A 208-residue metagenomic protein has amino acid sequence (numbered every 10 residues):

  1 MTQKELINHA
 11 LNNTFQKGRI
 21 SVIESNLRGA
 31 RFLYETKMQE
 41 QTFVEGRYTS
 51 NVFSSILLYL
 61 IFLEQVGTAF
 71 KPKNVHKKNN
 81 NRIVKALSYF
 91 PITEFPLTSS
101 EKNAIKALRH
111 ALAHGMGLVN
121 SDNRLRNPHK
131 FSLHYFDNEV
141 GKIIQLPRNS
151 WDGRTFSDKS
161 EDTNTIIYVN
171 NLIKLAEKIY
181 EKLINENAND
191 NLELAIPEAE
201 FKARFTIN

Functional and structural regions predicted by a protein language model:
M1-R28, F32-L33, K106, P147 (+1 more regions): ER/Golgi luminal nucleotide-sugar-dependent glycosyltransferases, focusing on the catalytic module
T2, L6-H9, N13, T42-T49 (+2 more regions): A near-ubiquitous, low-amplitude feature marking generic local secondary-structure context
Q3, N8, E24, S54-L57 (+5 more regions): Generic N-terminal initiation segments characterized by hydrophobic and/or small/turn-forming residues
Q3-G18, V66, K71-V75, D122-N138 (+2 more regions): Anionic, Ser/Thr-rich low-complexity intrinsically disordered regions
N13-T14, G18, V22, A30 (+7 more regions): Short, flexible helical or helix-coil boundary motifs
K17, S21, F43-S54, P96-S99 (+1 more regions): Short, solvent-exposed segments of well-ordered alpha helices
V22-T42, T49-Y89: Short, contiguous, well-structured surface segments enriched in hydrophobic/aromatic residues
T93-N208: Acidic, Ser/Thr/Gly/Pro-rich intrinsically disordered interaction regions
